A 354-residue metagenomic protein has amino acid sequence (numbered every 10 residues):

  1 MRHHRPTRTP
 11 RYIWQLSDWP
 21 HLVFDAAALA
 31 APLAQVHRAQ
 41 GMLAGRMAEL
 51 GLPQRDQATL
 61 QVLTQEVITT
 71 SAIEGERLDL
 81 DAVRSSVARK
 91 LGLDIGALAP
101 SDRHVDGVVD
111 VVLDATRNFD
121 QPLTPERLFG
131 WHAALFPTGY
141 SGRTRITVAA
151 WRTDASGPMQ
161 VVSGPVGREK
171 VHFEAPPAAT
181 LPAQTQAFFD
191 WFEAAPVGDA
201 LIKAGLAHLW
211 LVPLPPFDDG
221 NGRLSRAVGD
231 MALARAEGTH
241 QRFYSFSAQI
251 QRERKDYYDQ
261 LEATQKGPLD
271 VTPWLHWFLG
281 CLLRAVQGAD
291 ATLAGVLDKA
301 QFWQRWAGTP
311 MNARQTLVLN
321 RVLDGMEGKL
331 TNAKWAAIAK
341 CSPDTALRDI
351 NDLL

Functional and structural regions predicted by a protein language model:
M1-L354: FIC/Doc superfamily catalytic core
